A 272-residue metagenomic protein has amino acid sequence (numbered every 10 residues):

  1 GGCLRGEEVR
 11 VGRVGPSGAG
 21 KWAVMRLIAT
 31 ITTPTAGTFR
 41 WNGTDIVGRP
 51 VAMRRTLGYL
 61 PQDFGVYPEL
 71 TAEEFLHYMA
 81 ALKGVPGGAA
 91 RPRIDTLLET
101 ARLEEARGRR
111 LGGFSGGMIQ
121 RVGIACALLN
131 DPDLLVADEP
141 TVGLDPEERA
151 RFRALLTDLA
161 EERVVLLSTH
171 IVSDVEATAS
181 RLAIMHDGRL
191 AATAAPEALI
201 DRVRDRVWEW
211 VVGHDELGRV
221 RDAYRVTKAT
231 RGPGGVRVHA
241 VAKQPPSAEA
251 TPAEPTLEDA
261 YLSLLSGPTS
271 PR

Functional and structural regions predicted by a protein language model:
A29: Helix-to-loop junction immediately C-terminal to a conserved catalytic motif
G37-D45, M53: Conserved ABC transporter NBD signature motif
H77, A81, G88-A106: Conserved ABC ATPase "signature" region
I124: Hydrophobic anchor residue at the start of the ABC signature
L135-D138, L144: Catalytic Walker B motif of ABC-type/P-loop ATPase nucleotide-binding domains
F152-H239: ABC transporter nucleotide-binding domain
